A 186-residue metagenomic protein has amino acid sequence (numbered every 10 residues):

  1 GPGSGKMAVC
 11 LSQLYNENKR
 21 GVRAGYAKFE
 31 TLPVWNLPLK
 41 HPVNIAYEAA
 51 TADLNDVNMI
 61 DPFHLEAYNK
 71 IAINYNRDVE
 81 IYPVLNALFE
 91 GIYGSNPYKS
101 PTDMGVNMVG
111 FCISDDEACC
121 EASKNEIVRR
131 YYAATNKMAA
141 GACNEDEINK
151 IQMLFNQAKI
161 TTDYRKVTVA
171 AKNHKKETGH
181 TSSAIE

Functional and structural regions predicted by a protein language model:
G1-N18: Glycine-rich phosphate-binding P-loop
Q13-E186: Flexible phosphate-sensing "switch/lid" loops adjacent to ATP/NTP-binding sites across phosphate-transfer
